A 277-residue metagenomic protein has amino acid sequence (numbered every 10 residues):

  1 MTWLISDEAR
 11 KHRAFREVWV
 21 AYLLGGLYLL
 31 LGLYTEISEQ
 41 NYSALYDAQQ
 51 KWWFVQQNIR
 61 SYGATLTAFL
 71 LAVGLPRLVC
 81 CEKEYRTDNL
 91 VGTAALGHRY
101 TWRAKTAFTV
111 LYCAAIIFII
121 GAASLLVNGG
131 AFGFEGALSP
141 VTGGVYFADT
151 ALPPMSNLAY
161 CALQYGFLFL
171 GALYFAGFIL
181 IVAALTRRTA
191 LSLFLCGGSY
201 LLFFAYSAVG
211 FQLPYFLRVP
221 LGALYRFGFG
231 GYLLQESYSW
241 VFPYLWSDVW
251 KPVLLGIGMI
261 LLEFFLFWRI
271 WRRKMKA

Functional and structural regions predicted by a protein language model:
M1-G25, K105: Aromatic- and glycine-rich beta-strand/loop motifs that create alpha-glucan
I5-E8, I181-L185, L255-A277: Junction motif at the cytosolic side of a transmembrane helix
W19-Y28, A115, M259, E263: Alpha-helical transmembrane segments
A21-Y28, A190-F203, L221-G222: Central hydrophobic cores of alpha-helical transmembrane segments in multi-pass integral membrane proteins
G26-E82, R103-L185, A205-S207, Y225-V253: Secretory targeting signals
Y85-N89: Hydrophobic transmembrane alpha-helix segments characteristic of membrane transport and insertion machinery
G92-H98: Short helix-to-coil transition segments within interhelical loops that connect adjacent transmembrane helices
R99, T189-A190: Residues that define the loop-to-transmembrane-helix transition and helix capping in multi-pass membrane transporters
